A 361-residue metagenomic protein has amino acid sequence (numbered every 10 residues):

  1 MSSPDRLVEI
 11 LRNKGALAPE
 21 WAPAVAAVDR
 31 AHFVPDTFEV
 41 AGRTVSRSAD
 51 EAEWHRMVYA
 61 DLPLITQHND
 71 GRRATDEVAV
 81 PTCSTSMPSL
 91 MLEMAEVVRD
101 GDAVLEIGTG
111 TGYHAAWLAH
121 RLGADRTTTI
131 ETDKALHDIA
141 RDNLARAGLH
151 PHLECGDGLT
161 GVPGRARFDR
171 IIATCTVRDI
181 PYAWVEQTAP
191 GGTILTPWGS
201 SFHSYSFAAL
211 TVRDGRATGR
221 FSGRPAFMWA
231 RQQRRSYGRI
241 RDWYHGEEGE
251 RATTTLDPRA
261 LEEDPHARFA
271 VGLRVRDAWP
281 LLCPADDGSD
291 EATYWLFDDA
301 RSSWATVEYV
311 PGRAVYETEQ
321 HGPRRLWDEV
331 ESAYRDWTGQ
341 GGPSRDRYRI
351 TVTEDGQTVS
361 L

Functional and structural regions predicted by a protein language model:
M1-L105, H114, L136, A140 (+1 more regions): Class I SAM-dependent transferase core
G15, D29-F33, A173, Y334 (+1 more regions): Short amphipathic alpha-helical segments enriched in hydrophobics
A18-A22, V78-P88, L273-P280, V307 (+2 more regions): Hydrophobic alpha-helical segments that drive targeting, anchoring, or assembly
A79-L195, S200-F202: Conserved nucleotide-cofactor-binding alpha/beta core module
I172, V177-S289: Class I SAM-binding transferase module
Y294-W295: Extended alpha-helical interaction scaffolds used for oligomerization/partner binding
D299-L361: C-terminal target-recognition/interaction regions appended to catalytic cores
